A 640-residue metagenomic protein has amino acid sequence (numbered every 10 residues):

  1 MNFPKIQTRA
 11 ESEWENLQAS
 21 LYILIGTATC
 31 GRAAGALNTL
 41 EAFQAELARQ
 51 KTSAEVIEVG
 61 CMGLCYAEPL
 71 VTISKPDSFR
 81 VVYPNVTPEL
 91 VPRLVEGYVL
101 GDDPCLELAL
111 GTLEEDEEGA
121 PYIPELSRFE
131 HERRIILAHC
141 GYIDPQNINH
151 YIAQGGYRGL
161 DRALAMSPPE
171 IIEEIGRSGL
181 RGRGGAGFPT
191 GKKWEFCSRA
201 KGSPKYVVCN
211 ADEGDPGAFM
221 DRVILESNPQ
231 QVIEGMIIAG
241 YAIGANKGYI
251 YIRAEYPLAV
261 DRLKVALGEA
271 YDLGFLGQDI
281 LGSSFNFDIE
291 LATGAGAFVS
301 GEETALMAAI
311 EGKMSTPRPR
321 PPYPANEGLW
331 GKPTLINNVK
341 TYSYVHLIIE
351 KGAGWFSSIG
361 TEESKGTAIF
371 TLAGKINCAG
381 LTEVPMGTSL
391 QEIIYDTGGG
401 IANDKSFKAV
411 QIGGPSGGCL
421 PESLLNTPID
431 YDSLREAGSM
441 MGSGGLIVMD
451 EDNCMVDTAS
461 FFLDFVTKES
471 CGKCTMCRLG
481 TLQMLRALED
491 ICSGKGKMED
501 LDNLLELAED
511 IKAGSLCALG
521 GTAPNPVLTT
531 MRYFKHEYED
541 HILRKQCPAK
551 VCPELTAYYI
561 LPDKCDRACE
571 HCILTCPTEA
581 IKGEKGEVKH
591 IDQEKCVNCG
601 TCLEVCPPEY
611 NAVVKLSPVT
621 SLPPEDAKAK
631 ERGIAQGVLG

Functional and structural regions predicted by a protein language model:
N2-S20, A36-E58, K75-E107, R158-R177 (+10 more regions): Ferredoxin-type iron-sulfur electron-transfer modules in oxidoreductases and energy-metabolism complexes
L24-G26, I143-R158, V207-D221, P324-L329 (+2 more regions): Gly-rich Lys/Arg/Thr-decorated short loops/hinges at beta-loop-alpha junctions or inter-strand turns that position
T27-G35, I175-C197, G296-A308, G312-M314 (+2 more regions): Conserved phosphate/anionic-ligand binding catalytic regions in large, soluble enzymes, centered on
P69-V71, M476-L482, E570-H590, T601-V619: Iron-sulfur cluster-binding cysteine motifs and their immediate structural context in ferredoxin-like electron-transfer
A109-R177, N337-G352: Flexible inter-domain linker/hinge segments
R128-E132, V260-M386, G398: Hydrophobic alpha-helical positions that pack around
D161-K201, F356-S358, E363, T371-L372 (+3 more regions): Accessory "access/gating" subregions that flank catalytic or transport cores
G235-A239, M386-D404: Short amphipathic, charge-patterned alpha-helical segments
